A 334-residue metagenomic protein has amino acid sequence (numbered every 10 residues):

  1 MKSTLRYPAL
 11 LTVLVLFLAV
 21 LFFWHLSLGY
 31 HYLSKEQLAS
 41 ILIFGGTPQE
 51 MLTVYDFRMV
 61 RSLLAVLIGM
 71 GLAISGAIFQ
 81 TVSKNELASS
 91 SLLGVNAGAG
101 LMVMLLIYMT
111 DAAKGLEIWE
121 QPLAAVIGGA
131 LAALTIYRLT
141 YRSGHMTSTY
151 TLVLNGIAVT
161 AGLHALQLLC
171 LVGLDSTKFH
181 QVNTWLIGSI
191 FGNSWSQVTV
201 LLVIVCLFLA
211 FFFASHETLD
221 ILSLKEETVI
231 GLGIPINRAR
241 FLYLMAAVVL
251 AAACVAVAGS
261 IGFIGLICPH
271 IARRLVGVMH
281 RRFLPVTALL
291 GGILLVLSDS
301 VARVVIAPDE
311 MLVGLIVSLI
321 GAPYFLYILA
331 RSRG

Functional and structural regions predicted by a protein language model:
M1-G334: Alpha-helical transmembrane segments in inner-membrane proteins
